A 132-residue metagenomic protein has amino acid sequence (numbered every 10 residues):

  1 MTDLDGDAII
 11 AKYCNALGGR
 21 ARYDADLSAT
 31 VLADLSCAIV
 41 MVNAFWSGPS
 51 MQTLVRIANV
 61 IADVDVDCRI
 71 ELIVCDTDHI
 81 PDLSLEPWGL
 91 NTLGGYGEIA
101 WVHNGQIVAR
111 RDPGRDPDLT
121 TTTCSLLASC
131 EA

Functional and structural regions predicted by a protein language model:
M1-R20, S125-A132: N-terminal, charge-rich interaction modules
L4-G6, K12, R20-V64: Local sequence-structure signature of Cys/Sec-based thiol-disulfide redox active-site neighborhoods
G18, I61-I73, C130-A132: Structural alpha-beta junctions
R22, V40-A44, D65-S84: Thiol-based oxidoreductase modules, predominantly thioredoxin-like and allied folds used for disulfide exchange
S28-T30, D78-L83, D116-D118: A short acidic, often aromatic-flanked loop/helix-cap motif at beta-alpha or helix-coil junctions that lines enzyme
T53-A58, E86-G89, P113-P117: "Short basic amphipathic alpha-helical interaction patches in structured regions
D82-G95: Short acidic (Asp/Glu) patches
T92-A132: Non-catalytic, surface beta->alpha helical segment in thiol-disulfide oxidoreductase systems
